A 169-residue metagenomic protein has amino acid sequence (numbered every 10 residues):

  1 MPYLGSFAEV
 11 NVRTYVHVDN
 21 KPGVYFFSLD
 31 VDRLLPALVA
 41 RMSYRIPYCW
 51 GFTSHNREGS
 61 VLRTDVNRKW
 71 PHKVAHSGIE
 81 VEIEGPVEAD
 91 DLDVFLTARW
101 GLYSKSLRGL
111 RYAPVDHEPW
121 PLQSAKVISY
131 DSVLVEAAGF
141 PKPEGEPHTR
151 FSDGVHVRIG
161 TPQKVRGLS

Functional and structural regions predicted by a protein language model:
M1-V12: Glycine/small-residue-rich interface belts in oligomeric ring/scaffold proteins and their assembly partners
N11, Y15-S169: Internal, well-folded beta-alpha domain core
